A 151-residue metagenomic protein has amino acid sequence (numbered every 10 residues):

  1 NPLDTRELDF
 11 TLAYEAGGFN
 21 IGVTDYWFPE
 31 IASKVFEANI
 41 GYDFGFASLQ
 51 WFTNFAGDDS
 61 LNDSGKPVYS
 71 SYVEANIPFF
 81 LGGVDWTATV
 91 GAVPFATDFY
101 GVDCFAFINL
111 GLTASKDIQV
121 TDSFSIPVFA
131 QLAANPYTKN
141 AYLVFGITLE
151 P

Functional and structural regions predicted by a protein language model:
N1-E15, N20-I31: Surface-exposed loop and membrane-interface regions of Gram-negative outer-membrane beta-barrel proteins
D4-L8, A32-A38, D43-G45, G65-V73 (+2 more regions): Residues that define the transmembrane beta-barrel architecture of outer-membrane proteins
A13, G22-Y26, S48-N54, T87-V93 (+2 more regions): Transmembrane beta-strands of outer-membrane beta-barrel proteins
E15-G18, E30, D43-F46, I77-A88 (+1 more regions): Short loop/turn motifs that connect adjacent beta-strands in outer-membrane beta-barrel proteins
W27-I31, F55-L61, P94-Y100, V120 (+1 more regions): Gram-negative outer-membrane beta-barrel proteins
L61-V84, T89: A contiguous pocket-lining binding segment that forms or flanks enzyme active sites
D85-V120: Outer membrane beta-barrel transmembrane domains
L112-A114, I118, K139-P151: Outer-membrane beta-barrel "beta-signal"
